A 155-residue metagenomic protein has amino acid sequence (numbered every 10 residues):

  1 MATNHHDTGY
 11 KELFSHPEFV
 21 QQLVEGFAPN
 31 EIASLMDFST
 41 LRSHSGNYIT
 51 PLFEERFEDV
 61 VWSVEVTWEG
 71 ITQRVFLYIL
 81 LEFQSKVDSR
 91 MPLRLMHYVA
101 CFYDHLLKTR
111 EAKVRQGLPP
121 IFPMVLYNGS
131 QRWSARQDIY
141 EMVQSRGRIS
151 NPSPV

Functional and structural regions predicted by a protein language model:
M1-V155: Accessory alpha/beta interaction modules
